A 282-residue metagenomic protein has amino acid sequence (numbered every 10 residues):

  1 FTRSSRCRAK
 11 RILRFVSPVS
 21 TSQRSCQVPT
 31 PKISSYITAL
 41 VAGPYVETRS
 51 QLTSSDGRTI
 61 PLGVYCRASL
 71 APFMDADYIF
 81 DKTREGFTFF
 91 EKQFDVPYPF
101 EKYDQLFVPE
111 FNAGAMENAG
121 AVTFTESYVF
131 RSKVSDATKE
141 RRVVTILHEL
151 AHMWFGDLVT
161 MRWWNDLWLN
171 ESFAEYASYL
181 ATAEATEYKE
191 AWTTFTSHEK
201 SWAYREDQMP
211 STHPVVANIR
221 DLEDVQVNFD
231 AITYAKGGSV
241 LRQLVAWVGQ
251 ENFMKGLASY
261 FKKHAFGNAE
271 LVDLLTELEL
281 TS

Functional and structural regions predicted by a protein language model:
F1-D81, E101, F229: Non-catalytic architectural context of zinc metalloproteases
Q27, D56-S282: Hydrophobic alpha-helical and helix-loop surface patches within well-folded domains that function as non-catalytic
